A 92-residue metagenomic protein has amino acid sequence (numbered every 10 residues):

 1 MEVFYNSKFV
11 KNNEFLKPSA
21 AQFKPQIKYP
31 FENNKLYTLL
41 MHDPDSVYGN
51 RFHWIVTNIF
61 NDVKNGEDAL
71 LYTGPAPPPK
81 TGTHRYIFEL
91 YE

Functional and structural regions predicted by a protein language model:
M1-E92: N-terminus-centered regions that define maturation/targeting leaders and the start of the first functional domain
